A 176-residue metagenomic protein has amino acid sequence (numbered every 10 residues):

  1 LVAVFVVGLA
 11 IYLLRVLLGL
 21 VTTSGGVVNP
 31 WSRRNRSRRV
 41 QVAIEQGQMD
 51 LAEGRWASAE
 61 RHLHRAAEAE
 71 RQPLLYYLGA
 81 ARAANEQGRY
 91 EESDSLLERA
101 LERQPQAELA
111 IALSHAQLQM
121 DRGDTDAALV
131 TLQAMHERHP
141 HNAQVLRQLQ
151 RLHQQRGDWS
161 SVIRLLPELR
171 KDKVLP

Functional and structural regions predicted by a protein language model:
V2-R34: Transmembrane alpha-helices and immediately adjacent membrane-cytoplasm interface residues in multi-pass integral
R33-A69, G79: Alpha-helical segment of the N-proximal tetratricopeptide repeat
W56-A57, Y90, T125, W159: TPR-repeat structural position
R71, P105-Q106, P140, V174: Short coil turns that delineate tetratricopeptide repeat
L75-G79, S95, L109-S114, V130 (+3 more regions): Alpha-solenoid helical repeat scaffolds
